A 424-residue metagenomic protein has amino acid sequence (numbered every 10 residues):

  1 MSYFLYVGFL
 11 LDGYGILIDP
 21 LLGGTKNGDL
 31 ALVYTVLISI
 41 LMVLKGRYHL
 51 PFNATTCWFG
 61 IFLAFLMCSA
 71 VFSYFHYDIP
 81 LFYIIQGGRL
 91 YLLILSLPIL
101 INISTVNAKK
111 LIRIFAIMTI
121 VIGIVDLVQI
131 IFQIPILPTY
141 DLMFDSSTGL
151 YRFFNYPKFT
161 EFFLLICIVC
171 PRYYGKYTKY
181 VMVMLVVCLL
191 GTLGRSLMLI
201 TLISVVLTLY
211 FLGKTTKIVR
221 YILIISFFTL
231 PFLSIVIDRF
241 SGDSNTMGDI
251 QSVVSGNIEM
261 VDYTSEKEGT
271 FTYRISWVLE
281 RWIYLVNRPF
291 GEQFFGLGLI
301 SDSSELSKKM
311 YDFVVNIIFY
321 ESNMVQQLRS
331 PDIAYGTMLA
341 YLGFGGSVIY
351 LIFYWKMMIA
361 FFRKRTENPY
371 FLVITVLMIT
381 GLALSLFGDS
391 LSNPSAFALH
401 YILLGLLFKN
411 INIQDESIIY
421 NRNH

Functional and structural regions predicted by a protein language model:
M1-M260, M324-N421: Hydrophobic transmembrane helix bundles of membrane-integrated enzymes that assemble and modify cell-envelope
Y83, S146, Y151-R152, L189 (+4 more regions): A general, composition-driven signal for non-globular sequence regions
I136, F271-L342: Long extracytoplasmic/lumenal interhelical loops at the membrane interface of multi-pass membrane proteins
I168-G175, T264-V278, I317, N368-Y370: A short, flexible low-complexity segment enriched in Lys/Arg and Gly/Pro that occurs in N-terminal basic tails
F228-G291, F295-S301: Aromatic-rich transmembrane-lumenal/periplasmic boundary elements in polytopic membrane proteins
